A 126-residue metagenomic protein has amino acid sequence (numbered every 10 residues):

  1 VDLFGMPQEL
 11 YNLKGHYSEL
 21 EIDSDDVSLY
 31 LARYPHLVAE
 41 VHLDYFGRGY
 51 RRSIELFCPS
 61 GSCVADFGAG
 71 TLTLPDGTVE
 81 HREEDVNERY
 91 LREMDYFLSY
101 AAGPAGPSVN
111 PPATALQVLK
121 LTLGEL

Functional and structural regions predicted by a protein language model:
V1-V38, L43-G49, A113-Q117: Rossmann-like dinucleotide-binding domain that binds NAD(P)(H)
S24-D26, Y50, F57-P59, D66: Residues that act as N-cap/strand-start positions at coil-to-secondary-structure junctions
Y34-V38, S60-S62, G77: Glycine-centered tight beta-turn/hairpin loop motif at sheet-sheet or coil-to-beta transitions
E40-D44, I54, A65-F67: Beta-strand scaffold of nucleotide-dependent catalytic cores
D44-F46, G61, G70-T71: Residue-level signature for short turns and capping positions that connect secondary-structure elements
I54-L56, A69-G77: Short polybasic amphipathic segments
R82-D95, N110: Active-site loop of classical SDR/Rossmann-like NAD(P)-dependent oxidoreductases, centered on the catalytic Tyr-X3-Lys
Y96-L126: C-terminal helix-rich "cap/oligomerization" subdomain common to oxidoreductases
